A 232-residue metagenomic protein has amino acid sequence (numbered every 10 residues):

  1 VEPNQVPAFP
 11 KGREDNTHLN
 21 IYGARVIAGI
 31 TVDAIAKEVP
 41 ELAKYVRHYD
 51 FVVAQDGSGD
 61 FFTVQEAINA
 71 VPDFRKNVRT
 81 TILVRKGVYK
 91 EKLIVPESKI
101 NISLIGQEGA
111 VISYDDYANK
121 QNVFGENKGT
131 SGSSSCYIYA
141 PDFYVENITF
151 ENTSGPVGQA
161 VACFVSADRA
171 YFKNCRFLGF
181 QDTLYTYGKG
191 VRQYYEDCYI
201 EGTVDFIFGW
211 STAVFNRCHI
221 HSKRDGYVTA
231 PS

Functional and structural regions predicted by a protein language model:
V1-V46: Catalytic His-Asp segment of secreted/periplasmic serine-dependent ester chemistry enzymes
Y49-S232: Sequence-level preference for short, compositionally simple segments enriched in small aliphatic or small polar residues
